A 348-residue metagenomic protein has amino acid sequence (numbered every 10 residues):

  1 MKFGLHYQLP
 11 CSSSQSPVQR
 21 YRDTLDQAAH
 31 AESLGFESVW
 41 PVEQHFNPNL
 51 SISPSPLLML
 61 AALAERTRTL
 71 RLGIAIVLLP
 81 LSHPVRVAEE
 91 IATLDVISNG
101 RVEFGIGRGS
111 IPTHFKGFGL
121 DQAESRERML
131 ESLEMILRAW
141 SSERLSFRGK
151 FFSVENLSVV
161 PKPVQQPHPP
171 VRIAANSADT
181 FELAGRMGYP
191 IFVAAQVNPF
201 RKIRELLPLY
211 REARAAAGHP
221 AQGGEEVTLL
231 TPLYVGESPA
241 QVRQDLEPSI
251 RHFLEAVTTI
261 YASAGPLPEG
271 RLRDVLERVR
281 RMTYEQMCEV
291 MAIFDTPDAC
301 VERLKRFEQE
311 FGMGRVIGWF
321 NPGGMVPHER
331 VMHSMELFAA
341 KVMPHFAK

Functional and structural regions predicted by a protein language model:
M1-Q15, I111-K116, S153-P167, E269-E289: N-terminal small/glycine-rich loop or linker at the start of catalytic domains across soluble metabolic enzymes
M1-R66, L70-R71, Q166-P169: N-terminal beta1-alpha1-beta2 module of alpha/beta enzyme domains
F3, G35, E43, L63 (+10 more regions): Conserved, mostly hydrophobic/aromatic
F3-Y7, V39-P41, L72-I74, V102-I106 (+4 more regions): Hydrophobic faces of well-ordered beta-strands that scaffold small-molecule active sites in alpha/beta enzyme cores
S38-M59, L63, L78, S110 (+2 more regions): Glycine-rich, proline-tolerant flexible connector loops at the mouths of alpha/beta enzymes
L50-I74, R128, S132, M335-A347: Alpha-helix-loop-beta-strand connector modules within alpha/beta enzyme cores
H83-Y189, R201-G224: Internal, glycine-rich beta/alpha segment that forms the wall or movable "lid" of small-molecule/cofactor binding
E124-V159, R201-G314, A347: An alpha-helical appendage that flanks or caps ligand/catalytic pockets
